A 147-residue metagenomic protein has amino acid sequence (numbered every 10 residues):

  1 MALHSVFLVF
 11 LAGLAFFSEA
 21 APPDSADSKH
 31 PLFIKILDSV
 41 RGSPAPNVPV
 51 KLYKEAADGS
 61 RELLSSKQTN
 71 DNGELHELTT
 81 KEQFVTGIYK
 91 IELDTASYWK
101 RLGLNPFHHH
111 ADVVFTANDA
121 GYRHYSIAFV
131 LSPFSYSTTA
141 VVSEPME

Functional and structural regions predicted by a protein language model:
A2-S5, F17-P22, I88, H108-D119: Non-globular disordered terminal and juxtamembrane segments underlying protein topogenesis/assembly
L3-P46, K54-E55, R61, Y136-S137 (+1 more regions): Beta-strand-rich domain onsets/edges
P49-Y53, K90-E92: Beta-strand signatures of extracellular beta-sandwich domains
D58-L78: Short, acidic Ser/Thr/Gly-rich low-complexity loop/linker segments typical of extracellular and cell-surface proteins
H76-I88: Short Pro-Gly-centered beta-turn/loop motif in secreted/extracellular proteins
T86-S97: A short, solvent-exposed beta-strand micro-motif common in secreted/extracellular proteins
A96-F107, Y136: Short acidic/polar inter-strand loop motif in beta-rich domains
A111-E147: Extracellular beta-sheet/turn segments enriched in Thr/Pro/Gly and aliphatic residues
